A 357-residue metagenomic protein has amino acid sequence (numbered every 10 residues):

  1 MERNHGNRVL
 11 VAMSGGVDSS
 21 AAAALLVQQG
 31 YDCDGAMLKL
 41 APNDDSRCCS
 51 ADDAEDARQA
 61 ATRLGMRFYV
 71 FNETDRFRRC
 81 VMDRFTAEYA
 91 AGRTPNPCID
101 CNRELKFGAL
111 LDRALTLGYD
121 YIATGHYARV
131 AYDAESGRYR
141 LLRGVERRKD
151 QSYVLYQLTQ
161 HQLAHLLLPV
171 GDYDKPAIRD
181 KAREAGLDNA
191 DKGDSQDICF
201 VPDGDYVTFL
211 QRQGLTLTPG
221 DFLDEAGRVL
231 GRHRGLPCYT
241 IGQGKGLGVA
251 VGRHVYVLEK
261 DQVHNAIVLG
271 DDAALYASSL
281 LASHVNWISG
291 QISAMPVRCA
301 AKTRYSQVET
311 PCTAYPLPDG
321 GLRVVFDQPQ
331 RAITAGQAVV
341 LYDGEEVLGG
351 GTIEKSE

Functional and structural regions predicted by a protein language model:
M1-Y156, L167, P176, V257: ATP-dependent adenylation/nucleotidyltransferase module used to activate substrates
A123-V130, A134-E357: AMP-forming adenylation/ATP pyrophosphatase catalytic core
